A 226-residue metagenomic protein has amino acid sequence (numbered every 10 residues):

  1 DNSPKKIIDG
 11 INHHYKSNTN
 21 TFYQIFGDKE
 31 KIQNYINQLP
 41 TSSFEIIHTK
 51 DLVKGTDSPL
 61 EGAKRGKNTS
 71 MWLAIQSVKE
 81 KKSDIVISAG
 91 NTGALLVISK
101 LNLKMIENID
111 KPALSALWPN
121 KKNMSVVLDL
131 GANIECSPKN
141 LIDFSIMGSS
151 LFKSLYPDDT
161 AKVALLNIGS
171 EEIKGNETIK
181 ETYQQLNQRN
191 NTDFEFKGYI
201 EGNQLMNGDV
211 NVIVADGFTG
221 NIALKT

Functional and structural regions predicted by a protein language model:
D1-I7, I32, K67-K81, I85-S99 (+5 more regions): Short glycine/serine/threonine-rich phosphate/pyrophosphate-binding segments that cradle anionic phosphate groups
D1-Q33: N-terminal phosphate-binding or glycine-rich loops at protein starts, especially the Walker A/P-loop of NTPases
N2-K5, F22, E30, I134-G198 (+2 more regions): Glycine-rich phosphate/diphosphate-binding loop of Rossmann-like nucleotide-binding domains
K16-S17, L39, A63, K67 (+7 more regions): Solvent-exposed alpha-helices and their adjacent loops that cap or buttress functional pockets in soluble metabolic
N18, L96-G131, R189-I200: Short, acidic/small-residue loops that bind anionic groups at enzyme active sites
F26-G27, I47, S88-G90, L117-W118 (+3 more regions): Short beta-strand segments
P40-S83: Phosphate/nucleotide-donor binding subsite
S77-L96, K174, I179-K180, Q185 (+1 more regions): Glycine-rich phosphate-binding loop
